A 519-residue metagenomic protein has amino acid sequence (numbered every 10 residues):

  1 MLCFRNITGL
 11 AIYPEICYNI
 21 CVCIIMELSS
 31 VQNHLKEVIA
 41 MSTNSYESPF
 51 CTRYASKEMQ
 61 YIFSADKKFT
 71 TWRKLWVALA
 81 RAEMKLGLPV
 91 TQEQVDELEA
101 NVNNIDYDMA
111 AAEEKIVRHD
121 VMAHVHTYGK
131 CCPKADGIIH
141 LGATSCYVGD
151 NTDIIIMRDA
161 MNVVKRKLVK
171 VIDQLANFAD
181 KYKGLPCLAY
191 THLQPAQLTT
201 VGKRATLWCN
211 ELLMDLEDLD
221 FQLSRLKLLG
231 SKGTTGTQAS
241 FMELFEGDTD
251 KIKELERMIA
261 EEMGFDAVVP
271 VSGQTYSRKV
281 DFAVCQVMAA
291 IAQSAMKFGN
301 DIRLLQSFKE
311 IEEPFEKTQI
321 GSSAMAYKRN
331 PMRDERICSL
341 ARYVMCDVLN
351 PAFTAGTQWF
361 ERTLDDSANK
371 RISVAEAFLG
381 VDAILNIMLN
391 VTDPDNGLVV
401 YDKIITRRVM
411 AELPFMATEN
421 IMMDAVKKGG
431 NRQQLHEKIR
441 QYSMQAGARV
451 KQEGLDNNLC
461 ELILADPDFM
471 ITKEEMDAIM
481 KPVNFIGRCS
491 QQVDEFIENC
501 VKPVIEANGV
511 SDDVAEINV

Functional and structural regions predicted by a protein language model:
E15-Q32, E37: Short, positively charged and aromatic/hydrophobic N-terminal segments
L35-A239, F245-A260, G321-S322, M332-R336 (+4 more regions): A helix-coil-helix interface module used to build multimeric assemblies and to scaffold catalytic/cofactor sites
Q60-S64, M109-A111, Q319-S339, E361-E376 (+4 more regions): Short beta-alpha connecting loops at secondary-structure transitions that line or flank enzyme active sites
D66, R158-V169, A176, G202 (+8 more regions): Short amphipathic alpha-helical segments with heptad-repeat character
D215, Q274-S367, R371-I372: Glycine-rich anion/phosphate-binding loop at the beta-strand->alpha-helix junction
M258-G273: A short, charged helix-loop
Y343-G430, K438: Long, amphipathic alpha-helical stalk/connector segments used for oligomerization, subunit docking, or mechanical
E419-M470: C-terminal hydrophobic structural anchor segments that stabilize assembly/packing rather than catalytic chemistry
